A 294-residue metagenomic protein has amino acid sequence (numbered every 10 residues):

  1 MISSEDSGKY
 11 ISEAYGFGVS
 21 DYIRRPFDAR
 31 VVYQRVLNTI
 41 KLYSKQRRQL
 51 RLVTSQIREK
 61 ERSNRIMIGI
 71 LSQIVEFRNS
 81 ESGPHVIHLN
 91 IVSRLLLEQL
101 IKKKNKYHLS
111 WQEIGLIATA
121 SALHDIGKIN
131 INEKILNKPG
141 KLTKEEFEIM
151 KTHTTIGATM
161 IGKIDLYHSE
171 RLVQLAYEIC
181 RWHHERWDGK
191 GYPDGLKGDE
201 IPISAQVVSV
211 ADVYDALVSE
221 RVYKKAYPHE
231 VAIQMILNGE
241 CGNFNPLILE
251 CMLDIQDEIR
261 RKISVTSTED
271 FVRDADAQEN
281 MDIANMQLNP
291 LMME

Functional and structural regions predicted by a protein language model:
S7, S12-G16: Alpha4-beta5-alpha5 "output face"
K9, I23-V36: C-terminal output helix
G16-F17, R65: Alpha-helix termination/capping residues and helix-transition junctions
L37-S55: The C-terminal output helix
I57-K60: Conserved signal-transmission helix
R62-E294: Histidine- and acidic-residue-rich, metal-dependent catalytic cores
